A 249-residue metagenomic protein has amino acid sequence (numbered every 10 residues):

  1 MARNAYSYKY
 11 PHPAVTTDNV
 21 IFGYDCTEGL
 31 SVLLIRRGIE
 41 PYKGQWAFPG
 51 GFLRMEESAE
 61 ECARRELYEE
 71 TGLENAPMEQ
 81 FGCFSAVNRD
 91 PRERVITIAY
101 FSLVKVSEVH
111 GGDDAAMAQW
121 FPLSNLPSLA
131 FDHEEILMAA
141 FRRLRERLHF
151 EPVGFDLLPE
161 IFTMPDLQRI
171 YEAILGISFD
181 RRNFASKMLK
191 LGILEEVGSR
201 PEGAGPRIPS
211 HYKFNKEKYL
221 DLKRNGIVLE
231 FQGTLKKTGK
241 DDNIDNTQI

Functional and structural regions predicted by a protein language model:
A2-A47, E60: N-terminal strand-loop-strand
P13-V15, T27, E60-R64, G72-E108 (+5 more regions): Active-site segment of metal-dependent pyrophosphate-handling enzymes, primarily the Nudix hydrolase catalytic core
V32, R36-I39, K43, G50 (+3 more regions): Short, His- and charge-rich active-site/binding loops that engage polyanionic ligands
P49, A63, L67: Hydrophobic alpha-helical positions that pack around
H110-L144, L157-P165, I170, N183-I193 (+1 more regions): NUDIX/MutT-family hydrolases
R169-S178: Short helix-coil junctions and helix-kink-helix linkers
F179-S210: RNA substrate-recognition surfaces in RNA-acting enzymes
G198-I249: Long, intrinsically disordered, low-complexity Ser/Thr/Pro-rich regulatory/activation regions of nuclear proteins
